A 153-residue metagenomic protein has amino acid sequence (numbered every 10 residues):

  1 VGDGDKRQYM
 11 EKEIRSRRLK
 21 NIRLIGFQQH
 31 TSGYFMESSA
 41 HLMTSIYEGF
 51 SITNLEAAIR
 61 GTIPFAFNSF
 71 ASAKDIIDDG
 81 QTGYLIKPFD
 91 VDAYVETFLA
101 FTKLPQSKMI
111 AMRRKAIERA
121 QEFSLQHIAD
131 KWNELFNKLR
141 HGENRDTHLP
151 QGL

Functional and structural regions predicted by a protein language model:
V1-Y9: Glycosyltransferase donor-sugar binding loop
F27, I46: Aromatic "clamp/platform" in nucleotide-sugar-dependent glycosyltransferases that forms part of the donor/acceptor
S39, G61-T62: A short alpha->beta transition loop at the rim of the catalytic pocket in nucleotide-sugar-dependent
S51-N54, A73: Short glycine/serine-rich donor-binding loops of glycosyltransferases
I63-F67: Short hydrophobic beta-strand element within catalytic cores of glycosyltransferases and related nucleotide-activated
K74-A100: Change "using UDP/GDP/dTDP sugars" to "using nucleotide sugars
S107-E122, E134: A short, well-ordered alpha-helix in the C-terminal region of glycosyltransferases
L125-L153: C-terminal alpha-helical cap of glycosyltransferases
